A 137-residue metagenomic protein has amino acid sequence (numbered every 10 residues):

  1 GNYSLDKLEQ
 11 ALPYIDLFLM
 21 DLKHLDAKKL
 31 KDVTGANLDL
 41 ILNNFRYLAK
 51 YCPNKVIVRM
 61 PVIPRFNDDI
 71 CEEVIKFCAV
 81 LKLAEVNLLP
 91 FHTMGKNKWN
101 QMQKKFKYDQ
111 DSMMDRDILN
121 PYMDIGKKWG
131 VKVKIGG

Functional and structural regions predicted by a protein language model:
G1-M94, N100: Conserved AdoMet/S-adenosylmethionine-binding subsite of the radical SAM
F91-N97, S112, M123: Classical nucleotidyltransferase
N100-D109: Short glycine/proline- and charge-enriched loop/turn segments that cap or connect secondary-structure elements
D109-D117: C-terminal end-helix/capping segment
R116-G137: A cross-taxonomic marker for long C-terminal extensions/tails that follow the last structured domain
